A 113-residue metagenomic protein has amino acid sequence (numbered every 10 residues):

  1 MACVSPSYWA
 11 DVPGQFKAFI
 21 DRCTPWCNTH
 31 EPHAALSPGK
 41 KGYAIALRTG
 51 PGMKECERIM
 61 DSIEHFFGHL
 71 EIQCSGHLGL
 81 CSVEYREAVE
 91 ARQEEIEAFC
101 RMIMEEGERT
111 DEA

Functional and structural regions predicted by a protein language model:
M1-H65: Helix-loop-strand module that forms the ligand-binding subsite of alpha/beta enzymes
E57, D61-A113: Glycine-rich phosphate/pyrophosphate-binding loop and the adjoining helix
